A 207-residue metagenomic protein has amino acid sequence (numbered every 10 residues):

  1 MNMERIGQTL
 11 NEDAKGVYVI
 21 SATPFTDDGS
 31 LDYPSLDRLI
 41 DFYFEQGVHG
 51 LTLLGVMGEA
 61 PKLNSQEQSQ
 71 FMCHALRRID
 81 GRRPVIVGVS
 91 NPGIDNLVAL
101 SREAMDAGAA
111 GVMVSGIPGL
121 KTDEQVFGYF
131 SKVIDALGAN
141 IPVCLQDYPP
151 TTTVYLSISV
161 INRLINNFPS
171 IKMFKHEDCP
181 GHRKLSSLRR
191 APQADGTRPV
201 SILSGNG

Functional and structural regions predicted by a protein language model:
N2-Y155: Active-site beta->alpha loop and helix N-cap motifs at the rims of alpha/beta catalytic domains
I134-I141, Y148-G207: Catalytic alpha/beta core domains of metabolic enzymes, predominantly
